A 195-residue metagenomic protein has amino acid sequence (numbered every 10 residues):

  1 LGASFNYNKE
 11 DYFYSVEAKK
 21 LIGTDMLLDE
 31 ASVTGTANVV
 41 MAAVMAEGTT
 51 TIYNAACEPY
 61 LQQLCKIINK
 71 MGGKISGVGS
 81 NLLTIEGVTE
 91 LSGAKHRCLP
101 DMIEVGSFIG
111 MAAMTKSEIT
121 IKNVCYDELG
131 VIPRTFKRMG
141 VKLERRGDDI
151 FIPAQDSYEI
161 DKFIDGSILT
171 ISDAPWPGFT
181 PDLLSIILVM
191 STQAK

Functional and structural regions predicted by a protein language model:
L1-K195: Structural preference for solvent-exposed beta-strand-turn elements and adjacent flexible terminal/loop segments within
